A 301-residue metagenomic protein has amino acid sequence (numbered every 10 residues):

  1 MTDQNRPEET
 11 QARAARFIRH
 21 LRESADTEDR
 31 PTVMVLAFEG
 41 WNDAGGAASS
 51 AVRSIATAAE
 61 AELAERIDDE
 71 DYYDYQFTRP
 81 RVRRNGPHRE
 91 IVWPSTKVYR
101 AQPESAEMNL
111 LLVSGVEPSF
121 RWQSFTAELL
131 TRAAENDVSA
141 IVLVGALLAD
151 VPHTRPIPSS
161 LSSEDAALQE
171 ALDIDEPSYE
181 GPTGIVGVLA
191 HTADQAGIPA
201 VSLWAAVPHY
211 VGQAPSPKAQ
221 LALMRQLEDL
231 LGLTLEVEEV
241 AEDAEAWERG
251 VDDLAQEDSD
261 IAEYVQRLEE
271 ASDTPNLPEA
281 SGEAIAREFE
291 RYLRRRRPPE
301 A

Functional and structural regions predicted by a protein language model:
D3-G115: N-terminal short beta-loop-beta anion/metal-coordinating cradle
F38-N42, L112-W122, L172-E180, Y210-A214: Flexible, glycine/proline-enriched loop segments at strand-loop-helix junctions that form or flank small-ligand binding
G46-S50, F120, S124, E180 (+6 more regions): Conserved active-site and cofactor/substrate-binding residues in soluble primary-metabolism enzymes
E65, L111-V113, V142, P199-W204: Hydrophobic/aromatic beta-strand patches that form the interior of the parallel beta-sheet core in alpha/beta enzyme
M108, V116-A167, L189: Internal, conserved structured core segments that host functional sites
D150-L230, T234: Catalytic cores of processing enzymes, dominated by hydrolases/peptidases, characterized by acidic/His-rich
V211-A301: A conserved C-terminal secondary-structure "cap"
